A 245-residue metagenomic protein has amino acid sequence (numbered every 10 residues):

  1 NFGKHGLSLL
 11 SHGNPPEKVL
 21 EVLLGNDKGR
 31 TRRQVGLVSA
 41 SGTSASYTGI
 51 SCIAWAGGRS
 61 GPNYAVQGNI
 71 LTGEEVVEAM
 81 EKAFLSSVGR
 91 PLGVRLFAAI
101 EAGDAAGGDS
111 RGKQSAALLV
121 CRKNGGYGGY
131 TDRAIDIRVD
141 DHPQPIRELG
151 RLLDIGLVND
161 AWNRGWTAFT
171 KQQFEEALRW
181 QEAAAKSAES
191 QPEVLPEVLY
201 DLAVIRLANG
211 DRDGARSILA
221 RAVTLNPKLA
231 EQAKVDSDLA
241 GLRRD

Functional and structural regions predicted by a protein language model:
N1-R111, D140-Q173, K186: Alpha/propeptide regions of enzymes that mature by internal proteolysis
N159, E193-E197, E231-Q232: Start-of-helix register in tetratricopeptide repeats
W166-T167, Y200, V204, D238: Residue-level recognition of tetratricopeptide repeat
T170, A208, G241-L242: Register position in tetratricopeptide repeats
T224-D245: Terminal, low-structured helical/coil segments at or just beyond the last alpha-helical repeat
